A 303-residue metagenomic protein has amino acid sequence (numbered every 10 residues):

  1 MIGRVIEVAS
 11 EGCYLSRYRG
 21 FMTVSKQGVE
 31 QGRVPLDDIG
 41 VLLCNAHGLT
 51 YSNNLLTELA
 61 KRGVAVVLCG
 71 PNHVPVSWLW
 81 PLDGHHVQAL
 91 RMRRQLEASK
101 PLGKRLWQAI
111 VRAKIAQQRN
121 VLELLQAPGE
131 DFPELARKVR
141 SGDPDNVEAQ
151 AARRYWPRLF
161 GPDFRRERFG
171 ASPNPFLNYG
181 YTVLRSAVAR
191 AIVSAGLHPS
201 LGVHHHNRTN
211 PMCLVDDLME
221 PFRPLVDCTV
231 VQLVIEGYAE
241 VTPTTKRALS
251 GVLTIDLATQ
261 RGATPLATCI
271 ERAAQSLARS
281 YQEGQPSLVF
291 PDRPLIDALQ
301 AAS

Functional and structural regions predicted by a protein language model:
I2-I6, G12-C13, Q27, V34 (+2 more regions): Active-site helix-to-loop segments that bind/position phosphate- or nucleotide-bearing substrates and donors across
S10-N53: N-terminal ordered "arm"
V41-C44, T50-H86: N-terminal transmembrane hairpin
